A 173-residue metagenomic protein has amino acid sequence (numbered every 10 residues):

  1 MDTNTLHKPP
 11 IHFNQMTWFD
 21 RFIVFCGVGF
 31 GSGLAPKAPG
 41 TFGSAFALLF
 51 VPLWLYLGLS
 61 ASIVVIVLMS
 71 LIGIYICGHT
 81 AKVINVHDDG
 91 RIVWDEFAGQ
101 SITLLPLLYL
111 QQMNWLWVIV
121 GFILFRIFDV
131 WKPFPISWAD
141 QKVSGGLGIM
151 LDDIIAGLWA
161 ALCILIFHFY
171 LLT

Functional and structural regions predicted by a protein language model:
D2-F42, Y75-T103, R126-L158: Interhelical loop and helix-boundary elements at the membrane-water interface of polytopic inner-membrane proteins
A35-A47, V51-W54, A61-V65, M69 (+1 more regions): Short Lys/Arg-rich amphipathic alpha-helical segments
T41-A45, S60-V67, V93, W115 (+2 more regions): Hydrophobic alpha-helical transmembrane segments
A45-G58, T103-Y109, I164: Interfacial segments of multi-pass membrane proteins
L53-V67, N85, S137-G146, L172: Membrane interface segments of multi-pass transport proteins and intramembrane proteases
L165-T173: Juxtamembrane boundary at the C-terminal end of a transmembrane helix
